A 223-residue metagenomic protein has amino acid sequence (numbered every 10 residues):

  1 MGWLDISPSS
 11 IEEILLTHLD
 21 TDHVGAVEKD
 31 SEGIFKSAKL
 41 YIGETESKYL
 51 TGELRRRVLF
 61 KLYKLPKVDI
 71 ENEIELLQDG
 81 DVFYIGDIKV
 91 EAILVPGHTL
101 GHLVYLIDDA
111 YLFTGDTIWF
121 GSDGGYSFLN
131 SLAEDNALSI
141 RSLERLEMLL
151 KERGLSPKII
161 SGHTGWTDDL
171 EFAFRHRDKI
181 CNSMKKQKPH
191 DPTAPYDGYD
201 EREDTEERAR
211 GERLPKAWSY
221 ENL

Functional and structural regions predicted by a protein language model:
M1-G2, S142: Short, well-ordered amphipathic alpha-helical segments that serve as non-catalytic structural scaffolds within diverse
G2-D81, N182-K186: Active-site HxH/HxHxD metal-binding segment of metal-dependent hydrolases
E28-E32, L54-R57, A110, S127-L129 (+1 more regions): Short, glycine/charged-enriched secondary-structure capping and boundary segments
S31-E32, V82, V104, L150: Short secondary-structure boundary/capping segments
L50-E53, S122-D123, A194: Short, charged, surface-exposed secondary-structure boundary motifs
L76, I85-I88: A conserved mid-domain beta-alpha-beta active-site/ligand-binding segment of alpha/beta enzyme cores
K89-P96, L100-F172: Metallo-beta-lactamase
G121, I140-Y220: Divalent-metal (often Zn2+) His-rich catalytic cores of metallo-beta-lactamase-fold enzymes
